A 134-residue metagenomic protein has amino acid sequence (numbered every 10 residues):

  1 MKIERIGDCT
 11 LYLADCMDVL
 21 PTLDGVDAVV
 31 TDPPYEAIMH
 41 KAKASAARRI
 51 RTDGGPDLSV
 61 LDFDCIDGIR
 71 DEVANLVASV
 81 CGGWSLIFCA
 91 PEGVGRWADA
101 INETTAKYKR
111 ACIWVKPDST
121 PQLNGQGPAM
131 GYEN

Functional and structural regions predicted by a protein language model:
K2-N134: Core catalytic lobe of class I
